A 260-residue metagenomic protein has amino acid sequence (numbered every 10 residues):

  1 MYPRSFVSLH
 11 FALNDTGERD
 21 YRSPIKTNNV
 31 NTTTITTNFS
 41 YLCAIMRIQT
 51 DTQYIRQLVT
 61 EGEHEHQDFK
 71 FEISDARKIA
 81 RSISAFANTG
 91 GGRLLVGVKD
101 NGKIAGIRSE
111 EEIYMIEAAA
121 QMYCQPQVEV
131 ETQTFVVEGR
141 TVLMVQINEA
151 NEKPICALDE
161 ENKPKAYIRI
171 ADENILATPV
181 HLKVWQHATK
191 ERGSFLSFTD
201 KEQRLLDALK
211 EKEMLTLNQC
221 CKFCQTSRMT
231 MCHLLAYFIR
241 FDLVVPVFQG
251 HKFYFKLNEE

Functional and structural regions predicted by a protein language model:
P3-L9, Y21: N-terminal basic, low-structured, amphipathic or hydrophobic segments
L9-A12, T27: Low-complexity, intrinsically disordered segments with a bias for serine/threonine
K26-E260: Conserved N-terminal catalytic/coupling substructures associated with nucleotide/phosphate chemistry
